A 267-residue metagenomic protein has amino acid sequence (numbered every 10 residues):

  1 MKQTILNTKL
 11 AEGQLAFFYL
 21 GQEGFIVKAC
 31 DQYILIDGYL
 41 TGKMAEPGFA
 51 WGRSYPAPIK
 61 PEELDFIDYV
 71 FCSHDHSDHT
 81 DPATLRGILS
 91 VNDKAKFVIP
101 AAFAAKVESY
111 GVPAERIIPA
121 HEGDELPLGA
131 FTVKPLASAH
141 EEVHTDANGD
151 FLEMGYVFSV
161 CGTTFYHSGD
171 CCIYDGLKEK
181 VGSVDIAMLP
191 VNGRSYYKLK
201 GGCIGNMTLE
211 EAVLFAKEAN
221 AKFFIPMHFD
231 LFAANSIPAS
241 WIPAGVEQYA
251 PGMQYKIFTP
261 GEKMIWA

Functional and structural regions predicted by a protein language model:
M1-E12, P100-G162, G245-W266: Metallo-beta-lactamase
M1-L35, Y39-M44, G48-A50, W241: Zn-dependent metallo-beta-lactamase
V27, D37, H74, D81 (+6 more regions): Divalent metal-coordination and catalytic microenvironments
Q32-D75, A83-G87, V143, I173-K180: Pre-active-site segment of Zn-dependent metallo-hydrolases
Q32-I34, D68-Y69, K96, F131 (+3 more regions): Structural motif
G42-K43, H76-T80, A104-K106, D124-P127 (+5 more regions): Active-site environment of divalent metal-dependent phosphoester hydrolases
P58-L126: Active-site HxH/HxHxD metal-binding segment of metal-dependent hydrolases
K96, A102, Y174-P260: Cap/insert and terminal regions of metallo-dependent hydrolase folds
